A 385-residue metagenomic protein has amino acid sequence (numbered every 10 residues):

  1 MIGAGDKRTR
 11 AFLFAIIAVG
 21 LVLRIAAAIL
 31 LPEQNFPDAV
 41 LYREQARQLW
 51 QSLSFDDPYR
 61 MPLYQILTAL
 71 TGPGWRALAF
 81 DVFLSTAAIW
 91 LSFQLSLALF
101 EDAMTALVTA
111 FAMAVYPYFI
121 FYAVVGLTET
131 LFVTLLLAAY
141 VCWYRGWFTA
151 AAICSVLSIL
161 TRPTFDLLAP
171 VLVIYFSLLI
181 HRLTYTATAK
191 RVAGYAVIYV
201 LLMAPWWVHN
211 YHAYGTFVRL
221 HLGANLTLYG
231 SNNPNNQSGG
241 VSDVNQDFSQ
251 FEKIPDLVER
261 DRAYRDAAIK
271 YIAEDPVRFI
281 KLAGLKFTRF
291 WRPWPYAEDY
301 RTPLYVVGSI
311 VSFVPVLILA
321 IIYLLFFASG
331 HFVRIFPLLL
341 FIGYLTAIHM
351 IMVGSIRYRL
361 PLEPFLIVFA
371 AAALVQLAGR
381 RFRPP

Functional and structural regions predicted by a protein language model:
M1-I2, A98, A139-A150, F176-L183 (+2 more regions): Membrane-interface transmembrane helices that cradle and orient dolichyl/undecaprenyl
G20-L23, A106-P117, V141, S155-I159 (+1 more regions): Short helix- or helix-capping micro-motifs that position conserved polar/aromatic residues at function-defining sites
L31-Q45, S54-L67, W75, V218-H221 (+3 more regions): Extracytoplasmic catalytic/substrate-binding loops of multi-pass membrane glycan-assembly enzymes
P62-I66, G72-W90, L107-A110, Y122 (+1 more regions): Loop-to-helix entry region of an early transmembrane alpha helix in multi-pass inner-membrane enzymes
W75-R76, Y264, K270-E274, R278-I342 (+1 more regions): Membrane-interface anchor segments at the N-terminal boundary of transmembrane helices in multi-pass membrane enzymes
R76-F100, V115, A138, I318-L325: Transmembrane-helix motifs of polytopic, lipid-linked glycan transferases
L91-L95, A112, L131-A150, S155 (+3 more regions): Specific aromatic-rich, kink-prone transmembrane helix
Y211, F217-L285, R289: Membrane-proximal stem/loop segments at transmembrane-domain junctions that anchor or position
